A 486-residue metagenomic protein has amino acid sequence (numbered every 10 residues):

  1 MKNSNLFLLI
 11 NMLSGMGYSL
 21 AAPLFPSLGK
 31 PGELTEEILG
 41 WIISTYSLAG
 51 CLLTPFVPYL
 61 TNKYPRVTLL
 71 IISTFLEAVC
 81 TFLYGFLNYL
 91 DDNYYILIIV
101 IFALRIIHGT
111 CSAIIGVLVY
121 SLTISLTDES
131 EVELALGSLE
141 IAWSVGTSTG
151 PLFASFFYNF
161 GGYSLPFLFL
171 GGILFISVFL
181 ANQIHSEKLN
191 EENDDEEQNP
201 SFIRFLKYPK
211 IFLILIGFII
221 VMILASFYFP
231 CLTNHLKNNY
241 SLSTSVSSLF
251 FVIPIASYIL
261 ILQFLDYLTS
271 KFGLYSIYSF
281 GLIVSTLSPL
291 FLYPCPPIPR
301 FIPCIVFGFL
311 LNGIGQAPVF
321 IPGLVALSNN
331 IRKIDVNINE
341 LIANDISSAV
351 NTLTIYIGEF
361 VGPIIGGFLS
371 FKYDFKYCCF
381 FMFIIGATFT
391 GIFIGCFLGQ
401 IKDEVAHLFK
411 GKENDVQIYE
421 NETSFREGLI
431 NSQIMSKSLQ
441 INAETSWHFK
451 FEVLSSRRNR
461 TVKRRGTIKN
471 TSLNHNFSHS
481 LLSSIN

Functional and structural regions predicted by a protein language model:
M1, K188-I214, D415: Juxtamembrane intracellular "pre-TM" segments in multi-pass secondary transporters
A21-P23, L213-F251: Extracytoplasmic gate region of multi-pass secondary transporters
S47-P55, T147-S148, I255-Q263, E359-F360: Residue-level signature of mid-helix packing/kink "hotspots" within the transmembrane helices of 12-pass Major
L52-N88: Conserved MFS/SLC helix-loop-helix module at the cytosolic interface between two early adjacent transmembrane helices
T54-P65, I261-G273, S370: Helix-to-loop junctions at the C-terminal end of transmembrane segments in multipass secondary transporters
F75-N93, V284-P299: C-terminal ends and interior cores of transmembrane alpha-helices in multi-pass membrane transporters/permeases
L104-A142: Cytoplasmic helix-loop-helix junction between adjacent transmembrane helices in 12-TM secondary transporters
I114-T127, P318-V336: Intracellular juxtamembrane helix-capping segments at the cytosolic ends of symmetry-related transmembrane helices
